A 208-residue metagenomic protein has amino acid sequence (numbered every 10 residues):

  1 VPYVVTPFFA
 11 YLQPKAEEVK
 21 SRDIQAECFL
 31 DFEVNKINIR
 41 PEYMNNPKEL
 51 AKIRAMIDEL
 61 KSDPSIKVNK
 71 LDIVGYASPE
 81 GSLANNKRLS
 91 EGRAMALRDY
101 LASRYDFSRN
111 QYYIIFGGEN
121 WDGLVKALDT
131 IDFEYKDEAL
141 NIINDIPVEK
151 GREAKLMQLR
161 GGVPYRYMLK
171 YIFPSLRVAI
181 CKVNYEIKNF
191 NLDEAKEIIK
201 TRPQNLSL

Functional and structural regions predicted by a protein language model:
V1-K20, A154, S175-K182, E186-K200: N-terminal targeting leaders that direct proteins to extracytoplasmic destinations
F9-A16, F32, I37-V74, P79 (+1 more regions): Periplasmic peptidoglycan-binding/anchoring modules of Gram-negative envelope and division proteins
V19-V34: A short glycine/proline-enriched turn/edge-strand or helix-cap micro-motif
R22-Q25, S65-I66, I172-R177: Extracellular/periplasmic catalytic domains that process cell-envelope and extracellular macromolecules
F29-D31, K52, K70-V74, Y113-I115 (+1 more regions): Soluble periplasmic/extracytoplasmic beta-strand elements of cell-envelope proteins
N45-E49, E194-Q204: Short intrinsically disordered coil segments
S78-R177, C181: Periplasmic OmpA-like peptidoglycan-binding domain that tethers envelope proteins to the cell wall
C181, Q204-S207: Generic helix N-cap/helix-start motif at coil->alpha-helix transitions
